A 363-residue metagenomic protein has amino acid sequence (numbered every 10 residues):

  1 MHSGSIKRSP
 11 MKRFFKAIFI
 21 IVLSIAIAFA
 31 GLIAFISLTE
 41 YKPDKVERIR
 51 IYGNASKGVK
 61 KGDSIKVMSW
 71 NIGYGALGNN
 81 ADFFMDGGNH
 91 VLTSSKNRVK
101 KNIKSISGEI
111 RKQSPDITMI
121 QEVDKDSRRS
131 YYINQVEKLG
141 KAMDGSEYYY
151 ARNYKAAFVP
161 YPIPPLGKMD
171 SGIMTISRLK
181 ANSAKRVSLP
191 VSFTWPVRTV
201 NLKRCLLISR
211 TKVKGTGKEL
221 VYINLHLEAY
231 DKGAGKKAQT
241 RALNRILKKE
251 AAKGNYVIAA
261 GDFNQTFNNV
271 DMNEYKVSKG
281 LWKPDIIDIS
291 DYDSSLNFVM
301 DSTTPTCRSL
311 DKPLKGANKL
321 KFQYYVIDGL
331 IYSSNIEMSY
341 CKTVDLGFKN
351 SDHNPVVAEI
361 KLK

Functional and structural regions predicted by a protein language model:
I6-D170, K363: N-terminal, active-site-proximal structural segment of metallo-dependent hydrolase catalytic domains
K12-I21, I25-G31, F35-S56, R210 (+3 more regions): Metal-dependent phosphoester-hydrolase catalytic domains
I51-A55, K104-S105, T194, K203-S209: Alpha-helical scaffolding within the catalytic cores of extracellular/periplasmic polymer-degrading hydrolases
K57-V67, A76-N79, M169, I173 (+4 more regions): Beta-strand-turn-beta hairpins that frame and shape the catalytic cleft of phosphate-ester-processing enzymes
K66-I72, N102-Y132, I176, S209-T211 (+4 more regions): Active-site beta-strand/loop signature of hydrolases that rely on acidic residues for catalysis
G78-F83, Y132, P160-P164, R186-S188 (+4 more regions): Short aromatic-enriched loop/helix-cap "lid" or pocket-rim segments at secondary-structure transitions that line
N89-S95, V123-K125, P190-R198, H226-A234: Surface-exposed cleft-lining segments at the edges of enzyme active sites
Y148-K155, A184-P190, Y340-V344: Conserved S-adenosyl-L-methionine
